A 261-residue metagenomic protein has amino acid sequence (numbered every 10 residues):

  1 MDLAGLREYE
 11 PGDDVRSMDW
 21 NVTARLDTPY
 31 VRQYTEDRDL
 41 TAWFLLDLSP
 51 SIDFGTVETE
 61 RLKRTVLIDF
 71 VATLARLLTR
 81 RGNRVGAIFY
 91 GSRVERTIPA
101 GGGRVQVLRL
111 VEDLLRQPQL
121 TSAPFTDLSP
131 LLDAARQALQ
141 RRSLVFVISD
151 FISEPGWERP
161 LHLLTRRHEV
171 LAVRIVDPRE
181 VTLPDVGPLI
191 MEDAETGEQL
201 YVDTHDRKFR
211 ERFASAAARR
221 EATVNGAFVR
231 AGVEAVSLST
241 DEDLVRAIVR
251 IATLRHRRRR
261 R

Functional and structural regions predicted by a protein language model:
M1-R7: Intrinsically disordered, low-complexity, positively charged segments
L3, S17, P188: A residue-level signal for beta-strand positions that form part of recognition/binding surfaces within mature
E8-D13, V22, V31-A72, R76-R261: Exposed, interaction-prone extracellular/peripheral surfaces
R16-L26: N-terminal low-complexity, intrinsically disordered segments
